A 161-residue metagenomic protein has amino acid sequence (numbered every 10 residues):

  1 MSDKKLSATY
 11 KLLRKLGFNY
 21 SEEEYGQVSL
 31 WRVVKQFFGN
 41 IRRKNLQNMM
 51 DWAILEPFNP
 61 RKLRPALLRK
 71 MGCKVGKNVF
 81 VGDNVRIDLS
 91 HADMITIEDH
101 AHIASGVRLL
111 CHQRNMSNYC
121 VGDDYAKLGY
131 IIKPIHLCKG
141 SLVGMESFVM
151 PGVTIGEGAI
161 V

Functional and structural regions predicted by a protein language model:
M1-M71, Q113-S117, G140: Terminal amphipathic alpha-helical/low-complexity segments used for targeting or macromolecular assembly
R64-A66, G82-T154: Flexible, glycine/small-residue-enriched loop-and-beta-strand segment within the central core of proteins
M71-C73, H100: Short secondary-structure boundary/capping segments within folded domains
T154-V161: C-terminal/domain-terminus segments
